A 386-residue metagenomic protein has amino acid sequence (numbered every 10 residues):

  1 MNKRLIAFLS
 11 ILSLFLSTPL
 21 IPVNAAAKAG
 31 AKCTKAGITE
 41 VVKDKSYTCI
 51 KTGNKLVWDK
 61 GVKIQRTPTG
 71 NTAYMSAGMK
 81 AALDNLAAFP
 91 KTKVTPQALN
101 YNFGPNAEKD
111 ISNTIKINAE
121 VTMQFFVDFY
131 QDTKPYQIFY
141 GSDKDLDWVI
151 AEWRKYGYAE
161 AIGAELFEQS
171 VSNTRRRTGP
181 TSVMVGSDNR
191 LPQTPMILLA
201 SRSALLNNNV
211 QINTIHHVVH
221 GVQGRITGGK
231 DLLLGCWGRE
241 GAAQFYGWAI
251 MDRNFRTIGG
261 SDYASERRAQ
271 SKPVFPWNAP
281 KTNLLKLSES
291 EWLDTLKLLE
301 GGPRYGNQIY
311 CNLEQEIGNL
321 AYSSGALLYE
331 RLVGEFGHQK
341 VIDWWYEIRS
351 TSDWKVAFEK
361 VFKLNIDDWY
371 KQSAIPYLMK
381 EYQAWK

Functional and structural regions predicted by a protein language model:
M1-L9: Bacterial N-terminal signal peptides that target proteins for export
F8-L16: Hydrophobic helical h-region of N-terminal Sec-dependent signal peptides in bacterial secretory/periplasmic proteins
F15-V23: C-terminal segment of classical bacterial N-terminal signal peptides
A25-R66: Tryptophan-rich substrate-binding surfaces of secreted polymer-degrading and adhesive proteins
I64-I212, L293, I366-Y370, P376-E381 (+1 more regions): Non-catalytic architectural context of zinc metalloproteases
E108-K116, S203-I215, G235-E240, Q315-A326 (+3 more regions): Solvent-exposed, acidic/flexible segments
S182-L285: Zinc-dependent metallopeptidase catalytic helix centered on the HExxH motif and its immediate flanking segment
K272-D368: Active-site-proximal alpha-helical
